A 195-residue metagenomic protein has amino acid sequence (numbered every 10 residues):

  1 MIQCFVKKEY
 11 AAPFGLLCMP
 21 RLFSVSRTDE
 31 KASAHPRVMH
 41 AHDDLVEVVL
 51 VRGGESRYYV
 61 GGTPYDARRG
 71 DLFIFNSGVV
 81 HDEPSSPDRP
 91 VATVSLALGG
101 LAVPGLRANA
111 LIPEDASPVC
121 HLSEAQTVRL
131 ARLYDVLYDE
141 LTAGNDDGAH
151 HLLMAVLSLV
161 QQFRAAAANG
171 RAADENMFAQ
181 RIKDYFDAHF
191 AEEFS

Functional and structural regions predicted by a protein language model:
M1-R68, L72, P87, A110: Generic protein-terminus/edge-of-domain signal
D44, G62, R68, N76 (+3 more regions): A generic "structured core" feature
R52, Q161, D187, A191: Short, locally clustered residues in the helix-turn-helix/winged-helix DNA-binding domain
G78-A102: Ligand-binding loop in jelly-roll beta-barrel domains
G99-P113: Conserved segment of winged-helix/HTH DNA-binding domains
N109-A167, D184: Amphipathic alpha-helical segments enriched in hydrophobic/aromatic residues interleaved with Lys/Arg
T127, L153, N169-S195: A short, Lys/Arg-enriched amphipathic alpha-helix from helix-turn-helix/homeodomain DNA-binding modules
